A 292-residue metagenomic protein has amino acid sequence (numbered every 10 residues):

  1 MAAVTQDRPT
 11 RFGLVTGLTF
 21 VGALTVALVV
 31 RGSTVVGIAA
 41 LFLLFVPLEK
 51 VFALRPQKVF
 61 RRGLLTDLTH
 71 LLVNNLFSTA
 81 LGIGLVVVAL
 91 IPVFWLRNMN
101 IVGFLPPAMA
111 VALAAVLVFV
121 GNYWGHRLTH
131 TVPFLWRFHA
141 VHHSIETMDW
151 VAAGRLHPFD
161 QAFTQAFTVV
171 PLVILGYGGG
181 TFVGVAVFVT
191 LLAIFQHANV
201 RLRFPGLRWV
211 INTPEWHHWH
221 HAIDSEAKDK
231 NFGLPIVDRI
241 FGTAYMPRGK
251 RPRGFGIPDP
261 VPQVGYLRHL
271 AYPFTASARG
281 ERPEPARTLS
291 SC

Functional and structural regions predicted by a protein language model:
A2-L18: N-terminal membrane topogenic signal
V4-Q6, K58-L65, V151-G154, P158 (+1 more regions): Interhelical loop and helix-boundary elements at the membrane-water interface of polytopic inner-membrane proteins
V21, S78, G82-V87, V264 (+1 more regions): Alpha-helical membrane-anchoring segments
A23-T34: Short, hydrophobic transmembrane alpha-helix segments
T34-L44, T181-V189: Hydrophobic core segments of alpha-helical transmembrane domains in multi-pass membrane proteins
L41-T69, A89-V102, G249: Membrane-helix interface linkers and caps
H70-G254: Membrane-embedded catalytic scaffold of the fatty acid hydroxylase/desaturase
K250-C292: Cytosolic-facing loops and C-terminal tails of multi-pass membrane proteins
